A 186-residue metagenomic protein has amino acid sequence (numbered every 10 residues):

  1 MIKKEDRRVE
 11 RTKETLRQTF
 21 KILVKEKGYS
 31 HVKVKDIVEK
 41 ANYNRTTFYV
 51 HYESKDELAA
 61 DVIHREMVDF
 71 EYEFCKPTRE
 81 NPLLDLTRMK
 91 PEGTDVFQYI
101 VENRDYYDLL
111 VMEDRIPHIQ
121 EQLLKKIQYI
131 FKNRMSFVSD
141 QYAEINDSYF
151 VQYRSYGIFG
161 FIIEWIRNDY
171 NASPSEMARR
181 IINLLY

Functional and structural regions predicted by a protein language model:
M1-K27, K40: Basic, helix-initiating cap at the start of DNA-binding domains
L23-E57, D61: Helix-turn-helix
K33-V34, V62-Y72: Short, basic, alpha-helical segments at the C-terminal edge of helix-turn-helix-like DNA-binding modules
C75-E102: Hydrophobic alpha-helical connector segments
F97-E121: Amphipathic alpha-helical segments used for helix-helix packing
D114-S139, S148-Q152: Amphipathic alpha-helical packing segments from all-alpha helical-bundle domains
M135-L184: Hydrophobic/aromatic-rich alpha-helical bundle segments in the mid-to-C-terminal region
